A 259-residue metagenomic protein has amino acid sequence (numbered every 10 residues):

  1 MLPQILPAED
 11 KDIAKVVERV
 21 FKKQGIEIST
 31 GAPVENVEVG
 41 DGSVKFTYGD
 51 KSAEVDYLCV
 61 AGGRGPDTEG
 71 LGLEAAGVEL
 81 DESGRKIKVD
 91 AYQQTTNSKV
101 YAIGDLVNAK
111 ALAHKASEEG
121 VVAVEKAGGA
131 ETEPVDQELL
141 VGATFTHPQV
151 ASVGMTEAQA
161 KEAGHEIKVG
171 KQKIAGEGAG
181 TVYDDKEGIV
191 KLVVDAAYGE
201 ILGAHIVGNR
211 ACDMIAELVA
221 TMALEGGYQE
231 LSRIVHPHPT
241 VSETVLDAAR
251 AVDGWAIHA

Functional and structural regions predicted by a protein language model:
M1-K45, G49, A109-S117, E125-Q159: Rossmann-like dinucleotide-binding cores of NAD(P)H-dependent redox enzymes
L6, E54-V55, D67-G70, K110 (+2 more regions): Glycine/Thr-rich phosphate-binding loops of Rossmann-like dinucleotide-binding domains
E27, E79, E166-K168: Conserved beta-strand segments of alpha/beta enzyme cores
N36, D50, Y92-Q93, T181-D184: Replace "in large, NTP-powered and nucleic-acid-processing enzymes" with "in large, NTP-powered factors and other
V39-G40, D81, V193-A197: Short beta-strand micro-motifs enriched in acidic
G42-V44, V55-D56, S98, G188-V190: Change "...and in nucleic-acid phosphodiester-cleaving endonucleases..." to "...and in nucleic-acid processing enzymes
S52-G129, P134: FAD-site-proximal beta/loop scaffold in flavoenzymes
G128-G129, F145-A259: Flexible, glycine-rich terminal cap/loop adjacent to redox cofactors in electron-transfer oxidoreductases
